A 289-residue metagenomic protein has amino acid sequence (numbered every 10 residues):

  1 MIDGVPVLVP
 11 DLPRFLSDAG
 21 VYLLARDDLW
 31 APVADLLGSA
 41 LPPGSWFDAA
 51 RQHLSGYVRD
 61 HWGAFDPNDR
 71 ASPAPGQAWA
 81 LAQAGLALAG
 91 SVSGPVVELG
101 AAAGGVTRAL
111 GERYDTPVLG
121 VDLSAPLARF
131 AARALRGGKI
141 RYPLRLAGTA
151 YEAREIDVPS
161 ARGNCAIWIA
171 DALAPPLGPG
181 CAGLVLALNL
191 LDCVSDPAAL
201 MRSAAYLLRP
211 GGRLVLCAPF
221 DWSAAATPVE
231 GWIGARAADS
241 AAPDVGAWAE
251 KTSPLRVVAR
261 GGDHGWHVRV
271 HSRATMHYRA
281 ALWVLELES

Functional and structural regions predicted by a protein language model:
H61, N68-V92: Conserved alpha-helix/loop element of class I SAM-dependent methyltransferases that forms part of the SAM/SAH-binding
A103-Y114: Conserved SAM-binding loop of SAM-dependent methyltransferases across substrates and taxa, primarily the Class I
S124: Conserved SAM/SAH-binding beta-strand->alpha-helix loop
R136-L173: S-adenosyl-L-methionine
A170-V185: A short acidic, Gly/Pro-enriched loop at the edge of an enzyme's catalytic core that lines a small-molecule cofactor
A198-P210: A short glycine-rich, Lys/Arg-flanked "PGG" loop and its adjoining helix->strand segment in the class I
G212-P219: Conserved beta-strand signature within the Rossmann-like core of class I S-adenosyl-L-methionine
T227-G261: Conserved Class I S-adenosyl-L-methionine
